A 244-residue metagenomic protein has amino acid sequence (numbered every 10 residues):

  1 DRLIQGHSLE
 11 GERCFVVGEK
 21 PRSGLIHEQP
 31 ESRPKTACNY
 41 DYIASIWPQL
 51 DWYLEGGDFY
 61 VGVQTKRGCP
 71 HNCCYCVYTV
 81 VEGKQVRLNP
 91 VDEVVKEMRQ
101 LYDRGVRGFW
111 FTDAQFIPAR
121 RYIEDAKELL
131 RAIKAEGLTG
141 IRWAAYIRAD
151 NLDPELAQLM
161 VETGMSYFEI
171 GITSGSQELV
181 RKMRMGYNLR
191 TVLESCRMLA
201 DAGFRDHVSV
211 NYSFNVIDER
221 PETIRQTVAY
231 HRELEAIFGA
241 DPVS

Functional and structural regions predicted by a protein language model:
D1-E97: Acidic, low-complexity intrinsically disordered segments
D1-G11, L159-Y167, V228-S244: Structural recognition of alpha->loop->beta junctions
H7, V80, D113, I172 (+1 more regions): Residues that line or immediately flank small-molecule/substrate-binding pockets and catalytic motifs
L9-G11, H71, A119-R121, E178-M183 (+2 more regions): Flexible glycine/acidic-rich beta-alpha junction loops that bind and position SAM and/or redox cofactors in anaerobic
K66, K84-R87, Y146, M185 (+1 more regions): Hydrophobic alpha-helical scaffolding
V91-S209, F214-I217: Conserved SAM/AdoMet-binding glycine-rich loop
L156, D218-E233: Catalytic cores of alpha/beta
